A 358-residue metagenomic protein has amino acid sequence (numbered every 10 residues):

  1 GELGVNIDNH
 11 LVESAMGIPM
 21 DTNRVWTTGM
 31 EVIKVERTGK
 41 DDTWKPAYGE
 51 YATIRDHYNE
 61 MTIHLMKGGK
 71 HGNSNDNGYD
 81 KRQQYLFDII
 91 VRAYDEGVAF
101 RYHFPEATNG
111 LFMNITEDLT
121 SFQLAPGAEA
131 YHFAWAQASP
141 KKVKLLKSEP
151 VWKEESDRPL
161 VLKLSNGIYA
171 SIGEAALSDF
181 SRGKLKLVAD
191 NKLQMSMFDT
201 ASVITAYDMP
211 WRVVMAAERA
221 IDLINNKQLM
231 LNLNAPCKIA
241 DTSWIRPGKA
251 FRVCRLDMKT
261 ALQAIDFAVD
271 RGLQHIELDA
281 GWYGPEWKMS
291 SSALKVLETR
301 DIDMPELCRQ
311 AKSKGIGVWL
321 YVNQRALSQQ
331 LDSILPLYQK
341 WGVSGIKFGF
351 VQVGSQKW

Functional and structural regions predicted by a protein language model:
G1-N234: N-terminal accessory beta-strand-rich subdomains and adjacent acidic, glycine-rich linkers that precede catalytic cores
Q83, Y94, D257-T260, T299 (+1 more regions): Short, glycine/acidic-rich beta->alpha junctions
A93, R255, V322: Conserved residues at beta->alpha junctions
Y102, A268, G349: Conserved, mostly hydrophobic/aromatic
L119, P159-V161, I265, P305-C308 (+1 more regions): Short amphipathic alpha-helical segments and helix-helix/interface helices
A206-H275: An acidic-aromatic substrate-binding cleft motif
A280-W358: Aromatic- and carboxylate-enriched substrate-binding clefts and catalytic-loop regions of carbohydrate-active enzymes
